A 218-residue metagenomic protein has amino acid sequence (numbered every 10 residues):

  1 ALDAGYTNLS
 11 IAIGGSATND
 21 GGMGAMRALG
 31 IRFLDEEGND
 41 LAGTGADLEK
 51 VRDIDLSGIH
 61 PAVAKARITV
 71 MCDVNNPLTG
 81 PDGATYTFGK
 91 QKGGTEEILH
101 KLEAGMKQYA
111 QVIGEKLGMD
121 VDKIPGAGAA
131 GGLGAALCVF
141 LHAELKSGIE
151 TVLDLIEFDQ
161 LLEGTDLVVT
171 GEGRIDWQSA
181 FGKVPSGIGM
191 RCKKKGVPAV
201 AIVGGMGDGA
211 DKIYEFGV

Functional and structural regions predicted by a protein language model:
D3-A12, A17-R67: Glycine/threonine-rich beta-strand-loop-alpha-helix active-site module that forms ligand/phosphate-binding
I11-G14, R67-N75, T170, V200-G204: Short beta-strand segments
G45-D47, V51-D53, S57-H60, M71 (+7 more regions): A structural signal for small-residue-enriched, beta-sheet-centric alpha/beta enzyme cores and oligomeric scaffold folds
V74, T79-L117: Acidic, glycine-rich loop-and-beta core segments that form the ion-binding/anion-interacting portion of active sites
K101-V168: Oxyanion-binding "anion nests"
L167, G173-V218: C-terminal non-catalytic interaction/assembly regions of soluble proteins
